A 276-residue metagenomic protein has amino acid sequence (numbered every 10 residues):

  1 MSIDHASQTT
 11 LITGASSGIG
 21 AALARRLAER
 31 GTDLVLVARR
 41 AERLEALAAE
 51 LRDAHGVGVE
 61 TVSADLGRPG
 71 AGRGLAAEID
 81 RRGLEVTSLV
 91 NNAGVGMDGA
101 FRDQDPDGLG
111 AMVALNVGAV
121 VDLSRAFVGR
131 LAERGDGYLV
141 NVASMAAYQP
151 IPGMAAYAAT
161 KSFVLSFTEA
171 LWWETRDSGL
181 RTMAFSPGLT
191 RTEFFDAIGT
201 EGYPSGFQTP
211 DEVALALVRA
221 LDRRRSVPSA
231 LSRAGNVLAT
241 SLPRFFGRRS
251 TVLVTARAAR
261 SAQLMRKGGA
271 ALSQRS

Functional and structural regions predicted by a protein language model:
S16-S17: Conserved glycine-rich cofactor-binding loop
G31-L47: Conserved glycine-rich Rossmann-like NAD(P)H-binding loop of the short-chain dehydrogenase/reductase
N92-M97: Conserved NAD(P)H cofactor-binding loop of Rossmann-fold oxidoreductase domains
A100-V113: Substrate-binding pocket helix/loop in short-chain dehydrogenase/reductase
S124, T160: Active-site helix of classical SDR
S144: Residue(s) in the substrate-gating loop at a strand-loop-helix junction that position the organic substrate next
A184, T200-T240: C-terminal helical subdomain
